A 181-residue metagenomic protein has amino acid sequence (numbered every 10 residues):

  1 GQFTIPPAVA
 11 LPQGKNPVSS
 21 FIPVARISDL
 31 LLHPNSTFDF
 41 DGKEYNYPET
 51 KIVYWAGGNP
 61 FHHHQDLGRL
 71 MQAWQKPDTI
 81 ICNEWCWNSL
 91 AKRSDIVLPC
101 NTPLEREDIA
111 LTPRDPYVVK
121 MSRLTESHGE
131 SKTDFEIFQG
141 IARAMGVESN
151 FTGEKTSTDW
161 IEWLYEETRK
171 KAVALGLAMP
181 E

Functional and structural regions predicted by a protein language model:
G1-K92, T102-I109, M179-E181: Extended redox/cofactor-interaction regions of prokaryotic respiratory oxidoreductases
G1-P17, T125-E181: N-terminal leader/propeptide and maturation segments of large enzyme subunits in energy/redox metabolism and hydrolases
P48-I52, G68-R69, Q75, D115 (+6 more regions): A generic structural signal for ordered alpha-helices
Q65-D66, I109-L111, G129-E130, T152: Short conserved micro-motifs at the rims of enzyme active sites and ligand-binding pockets
D95: Catalytic, metal-anchored helix/loop core of enzyme active sites in primary metabolism
L98-P99: Catalytic alpha/beta core of large soluble enzyme barrels
L104-S127, F138, A142: Glycine/threonine-rich phosphate-binding loop and adjacent beta-strand/alpha-helix elements that clamp
